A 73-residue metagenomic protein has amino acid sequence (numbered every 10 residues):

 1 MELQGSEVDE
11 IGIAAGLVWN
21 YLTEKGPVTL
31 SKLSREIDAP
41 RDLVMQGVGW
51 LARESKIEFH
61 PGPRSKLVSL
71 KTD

Functional and structural regions predicted by a protein language model:
L3-A15, T29, F59-D73: Short, cationic-aromatic polyanion-contact patches
I11-E36: Short amphipathic alpha-helical interface segments
T23, L51, L70-T72: Non-catalytic effector/regulatory segments
R35, G47, R64-S65: Residue-level "edge-of-site" marker
A39-W50: Short amphipathic alpha-helical interaction segments
S55: Glycine-centered, phosphate/nucleic-acid-interacting loop/turn motifs that mediate DNA/RNA or nucleotide
